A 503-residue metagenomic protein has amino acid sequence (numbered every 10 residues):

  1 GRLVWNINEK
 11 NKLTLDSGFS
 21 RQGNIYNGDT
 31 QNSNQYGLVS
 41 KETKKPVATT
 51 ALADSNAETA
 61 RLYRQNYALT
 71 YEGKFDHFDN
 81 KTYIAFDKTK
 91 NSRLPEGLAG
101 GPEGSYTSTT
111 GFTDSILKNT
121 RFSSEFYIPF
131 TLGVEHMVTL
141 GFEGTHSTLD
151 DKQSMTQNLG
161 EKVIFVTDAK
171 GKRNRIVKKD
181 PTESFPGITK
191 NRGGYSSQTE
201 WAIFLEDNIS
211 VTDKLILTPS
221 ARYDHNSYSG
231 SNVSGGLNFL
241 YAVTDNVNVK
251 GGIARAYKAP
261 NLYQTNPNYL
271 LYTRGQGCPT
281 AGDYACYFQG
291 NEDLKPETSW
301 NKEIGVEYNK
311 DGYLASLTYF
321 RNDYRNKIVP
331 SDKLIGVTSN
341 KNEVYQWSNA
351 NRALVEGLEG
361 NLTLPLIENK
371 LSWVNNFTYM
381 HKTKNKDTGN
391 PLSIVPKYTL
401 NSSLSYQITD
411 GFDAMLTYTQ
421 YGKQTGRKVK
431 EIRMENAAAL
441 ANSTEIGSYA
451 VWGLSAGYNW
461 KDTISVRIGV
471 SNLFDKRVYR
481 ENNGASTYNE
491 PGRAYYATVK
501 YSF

Functional and structural regions predicted by a protein language model:
G1, I25-N32, K81-T109, Y195-L240 (+1 more regions): Surface-exposed extracellular loop regions of Gram-negative outer-membrane beta-barrel proteins
N6, K10-G73, N80, F86-L117 (+1 more regions): Flexible loop and strand-edge segments within Gram-negative outer membrane beta-barrel domains
K10-L15, D76-N80, V134-V138, K214-L217 (+5 more regions): Repeated loop/turn-to-beta-strand initiation elements of outer-membrane beta-barrel proteins
F19-G23, G73-H77, F86-S92, I128 (+12 more regions): Transmembrane beta-strands of outer-membrane beta-barrel pores
E42-N66, T70, R192-Q198, A242 (+6 more regions): Outer-membrane beta-barrel signature, preferentially recognizing the C-terminal barrel domain of Gram-negative
L62, F86, S105-L217, S405 (+1 more regions): Outer-membrane beta-barrel transmembrane domain signature of Gram-negative proteins, especially the mid-to-C-terminal
S210-K214, S316-Y324, I335, S339-E431 (+3 more regions): Gram-negative outer-membrane beta-barrel transporters
R325, P330, Q420-M434, G457-F503: C-terminal beta-signal and adjacent terminal beta-strands/loops of Gram-negative outer-membrane beta-barrel proteins
